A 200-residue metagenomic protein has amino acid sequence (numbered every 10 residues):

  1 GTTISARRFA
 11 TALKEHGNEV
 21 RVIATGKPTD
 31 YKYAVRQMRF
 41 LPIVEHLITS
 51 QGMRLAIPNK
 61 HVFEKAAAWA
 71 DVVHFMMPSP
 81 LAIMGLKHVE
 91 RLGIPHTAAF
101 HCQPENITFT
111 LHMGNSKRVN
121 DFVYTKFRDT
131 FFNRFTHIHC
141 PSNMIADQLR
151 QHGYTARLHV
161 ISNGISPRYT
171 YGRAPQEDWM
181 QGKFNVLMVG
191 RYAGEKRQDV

Functional and structural regions predicted by a protein language model:
G1-T29, A68: N-terminal subdomain of nucleotide-sugar transferases
G26, M144, G164: Carbohydrate-associated surface elements
K32-E64: A short, charged, and often flexible helix/loop element on the N-terminal side of the glycosyltransferase catalytic
F63-A82, I94-A99: Short N-terminal targeting/anchoring amphipathic segment
V72, V89-T110, H139: Active-site proximal beta-strand in glycosyltransferases
R91, Q103-P104, V119-H137, H152: Membrane-proximal helix-turn-helix segments that form the acceptor-binding/catalytic region of lipid-linked
I165-G182: Acidic anion/phosphate-binding donor-loop and adjacent secondary structure in glycosyltransferase catalytic cores
E177-D199: Conserved donor-binding/catalytic core segment of Leloir-type glycosyltransferases
